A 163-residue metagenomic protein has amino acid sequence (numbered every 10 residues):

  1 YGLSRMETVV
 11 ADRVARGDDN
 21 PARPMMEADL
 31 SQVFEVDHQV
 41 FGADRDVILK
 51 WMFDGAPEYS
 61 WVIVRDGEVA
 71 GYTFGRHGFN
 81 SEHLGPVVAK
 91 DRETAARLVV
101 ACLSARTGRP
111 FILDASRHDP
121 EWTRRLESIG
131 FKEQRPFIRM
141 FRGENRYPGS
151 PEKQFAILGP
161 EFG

Functional and structural regions predicted by a protein language model:
Y1-V9: Short, charge-rich, low-complexity alpha-helical interaction segments
T8-E27: Conserved N-terminal entry element of GNAT/NAT acetyltransferase domains
R23-G163: Intrinsically disordered, low-complexity, positively biased terminal segments
